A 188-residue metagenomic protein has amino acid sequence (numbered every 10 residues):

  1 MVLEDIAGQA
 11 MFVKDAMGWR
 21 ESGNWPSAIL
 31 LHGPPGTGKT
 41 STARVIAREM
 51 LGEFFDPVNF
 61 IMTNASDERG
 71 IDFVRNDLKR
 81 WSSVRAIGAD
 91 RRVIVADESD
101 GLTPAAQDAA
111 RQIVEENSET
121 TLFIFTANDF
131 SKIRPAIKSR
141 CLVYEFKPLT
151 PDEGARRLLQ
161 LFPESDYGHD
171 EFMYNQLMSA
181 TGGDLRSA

Functional and structural regions predicted by a protein language model:
M1-P34, L78-I87: Pre-Walker A (pre-P-loop) alpha-helix and adjacent loop at the N terminus of AAA/AAA+ ATPase modules, a conserved
I6, A16, L31, T40-A43 (+8 more regions): Conserved RecA-like P-loop NTPase ATPase core
V13, V58-R92: Short glycine-rich substrate-engagement loop in P-loop NTPases that contacts/grips substrate
G18-M62, R111, E115: Walker A/P-loop
W19, K79-A86, A96-S139: Conserved catalytic/switch belt of AAA+ P-loop NTPases
P35, N64-D67, N128, L142-A155: Conserved AAA+ ATPase "SRH/arginine-finger" region at the nucleotide-binding site
C141, K147-F172: Conserved small helical "lid"/interfacial subdomain of P-loop NTPases
D170-E171, A180-A188: The conserved phosphate-sensing helix
